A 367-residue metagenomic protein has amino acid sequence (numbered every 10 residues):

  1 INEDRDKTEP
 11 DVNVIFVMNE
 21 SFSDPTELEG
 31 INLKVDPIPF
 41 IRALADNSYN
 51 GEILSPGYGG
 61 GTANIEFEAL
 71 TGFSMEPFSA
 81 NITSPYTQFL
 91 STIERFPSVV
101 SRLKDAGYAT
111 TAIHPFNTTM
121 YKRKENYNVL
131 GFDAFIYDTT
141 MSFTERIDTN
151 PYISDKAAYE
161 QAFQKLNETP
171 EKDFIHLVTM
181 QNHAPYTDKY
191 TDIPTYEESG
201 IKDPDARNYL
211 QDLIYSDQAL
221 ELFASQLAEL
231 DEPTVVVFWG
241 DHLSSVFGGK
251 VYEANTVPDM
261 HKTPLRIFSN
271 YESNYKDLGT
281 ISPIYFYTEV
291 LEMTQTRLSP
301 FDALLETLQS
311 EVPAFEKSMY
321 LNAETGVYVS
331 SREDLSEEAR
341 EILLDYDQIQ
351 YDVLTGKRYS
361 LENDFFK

Functional and structural regions predicted by a protein language model:
N2-V12, F16-N19, D24-K367: Solvent-exposed soluble domains appended to multi-pass membrane proteins
